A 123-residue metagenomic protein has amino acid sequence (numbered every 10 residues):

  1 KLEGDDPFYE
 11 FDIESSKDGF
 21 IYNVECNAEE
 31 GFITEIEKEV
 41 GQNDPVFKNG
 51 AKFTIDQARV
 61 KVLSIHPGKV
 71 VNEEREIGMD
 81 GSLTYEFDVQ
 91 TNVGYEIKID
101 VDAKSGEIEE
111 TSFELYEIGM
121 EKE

Functional and structural regions predicted by a protein language model:
K1-E123: Long, terminal "pre-/pro-" and other extracytoplasmic accessory regions that lie outside the mature folded/catalytic
